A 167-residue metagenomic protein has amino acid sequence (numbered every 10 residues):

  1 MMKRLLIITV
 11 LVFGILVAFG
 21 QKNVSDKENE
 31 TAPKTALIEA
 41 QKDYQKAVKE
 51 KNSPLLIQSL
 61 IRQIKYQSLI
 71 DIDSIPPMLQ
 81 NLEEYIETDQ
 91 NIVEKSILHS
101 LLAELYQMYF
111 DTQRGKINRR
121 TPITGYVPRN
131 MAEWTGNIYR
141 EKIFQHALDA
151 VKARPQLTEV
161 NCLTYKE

Functional and structural regions predicted by a protein language model:
M1-N29: Bacterial Sec-dependent N-terminal signal peptides
N29-E167: Extracytoplasmic/secretory-pathway proteins
